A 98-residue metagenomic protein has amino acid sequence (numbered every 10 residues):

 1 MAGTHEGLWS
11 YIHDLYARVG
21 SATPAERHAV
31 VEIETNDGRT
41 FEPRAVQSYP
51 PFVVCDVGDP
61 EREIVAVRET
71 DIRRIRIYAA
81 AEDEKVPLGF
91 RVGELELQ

Functional and structural regions predicted by a protein language model:
M1-D37, R76-Q98: Short glycine-rich, low-complexity segments
A25, Q47-P50: Short, ordered beta-strand-loop transition motifs
N36-G38, P60-R62: Glycine-centered tight beta-turn/hairpin loop motif at sheet-sheet or coil-to-beta transitions
T40-R44: Structural detector for short beta-strands of small beta-barrel domains
V46, V67-E82: Structured surface patches comprising rigid loops and adjacent beta-strands/short helices at the edges of well-ordered
P51-C55: Short aromatic-glycine-enriched beta-strand elements
D59-E61, D83-E84: Short, charged/polar low-complexity linear motifs in solvent-exposed/disordered segments
